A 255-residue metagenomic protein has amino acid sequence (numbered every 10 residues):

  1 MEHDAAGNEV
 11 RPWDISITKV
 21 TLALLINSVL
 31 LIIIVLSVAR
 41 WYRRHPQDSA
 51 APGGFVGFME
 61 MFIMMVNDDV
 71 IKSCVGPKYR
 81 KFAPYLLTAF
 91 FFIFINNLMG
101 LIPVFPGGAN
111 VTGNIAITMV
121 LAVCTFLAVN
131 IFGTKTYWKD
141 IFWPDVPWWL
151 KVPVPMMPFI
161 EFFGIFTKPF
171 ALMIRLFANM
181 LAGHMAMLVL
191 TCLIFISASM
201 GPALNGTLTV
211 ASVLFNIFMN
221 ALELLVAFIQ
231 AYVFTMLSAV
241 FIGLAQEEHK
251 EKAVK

Functional and structural regions predicted by a protein language model:
M1-K255: Selective transmembrane helix interface/packing segments
